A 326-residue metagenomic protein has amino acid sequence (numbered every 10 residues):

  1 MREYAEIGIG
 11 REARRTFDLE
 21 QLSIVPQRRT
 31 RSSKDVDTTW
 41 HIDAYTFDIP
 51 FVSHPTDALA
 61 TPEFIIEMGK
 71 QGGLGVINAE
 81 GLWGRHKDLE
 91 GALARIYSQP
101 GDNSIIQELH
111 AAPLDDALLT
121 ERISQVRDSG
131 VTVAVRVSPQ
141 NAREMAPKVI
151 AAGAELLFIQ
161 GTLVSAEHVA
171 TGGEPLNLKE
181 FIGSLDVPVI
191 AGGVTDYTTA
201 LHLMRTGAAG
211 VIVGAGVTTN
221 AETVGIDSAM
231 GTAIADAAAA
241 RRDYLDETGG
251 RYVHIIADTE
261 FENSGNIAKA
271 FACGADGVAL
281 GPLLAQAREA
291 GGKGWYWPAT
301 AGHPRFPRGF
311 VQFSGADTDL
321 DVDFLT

Functional and structural regions predicted by a protein language model:
M1-R14, T218-A257, F261-T326: Conserved active-site-proximal phosphate/metal-binding subdomains
M1-S228, T232-T248, L284-A287: Active-site entrance/lid segments in N-terminal catalytic domains of soluble metabolic enzymes
